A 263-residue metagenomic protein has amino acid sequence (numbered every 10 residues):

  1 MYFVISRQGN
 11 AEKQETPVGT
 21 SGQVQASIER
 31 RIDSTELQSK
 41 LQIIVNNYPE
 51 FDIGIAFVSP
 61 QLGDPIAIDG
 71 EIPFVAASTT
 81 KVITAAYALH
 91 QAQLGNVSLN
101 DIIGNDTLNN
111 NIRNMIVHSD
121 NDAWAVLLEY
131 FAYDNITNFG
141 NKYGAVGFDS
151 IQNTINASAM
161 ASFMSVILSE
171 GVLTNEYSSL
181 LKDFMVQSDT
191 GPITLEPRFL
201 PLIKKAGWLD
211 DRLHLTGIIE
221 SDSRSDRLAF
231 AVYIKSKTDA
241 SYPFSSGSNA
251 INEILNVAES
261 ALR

Functional and structural regions predicted by a protein language model:
Y2-G54, V58-L62, A123-R263: Penicillin-recognizing serine hydrolase domain
R30, A76-A77, I116, E129: Short secondary-structure transition/capping motifs
G63, P73-I103, M115, F230: Active-site SXXK
G70-V75, G104-N105, D149-A157: A glycine-rich, coil/turn loop motif that links secondary-structure elements
V97-T137, V146-G147: Conserved catalytic neighborhood of penicillin-recognizing serine enzymes
